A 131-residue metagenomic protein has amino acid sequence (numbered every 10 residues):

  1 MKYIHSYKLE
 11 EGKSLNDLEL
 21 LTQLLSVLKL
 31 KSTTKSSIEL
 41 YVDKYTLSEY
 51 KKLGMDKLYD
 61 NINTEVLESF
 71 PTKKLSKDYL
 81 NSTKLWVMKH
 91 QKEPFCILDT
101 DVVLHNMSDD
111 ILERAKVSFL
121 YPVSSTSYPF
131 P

Functional and structural regions predicted by a protein language model:
M1-P71: N-terminal anchoring/stem segment of glycosyltransferases
L25, N81-L85, H105: A generic local structural motif
T33-S36, H90-F95, E113-K116: Short glycine/proline-enriched coil/turn segments at helix->beta-strand junctions
D43-S48, T100-N106: Short, polar loop motifs at secondary-structure junctions
Y50-K57, M88, N106-R114: Short loop/helix-cap segments at secondary-structure boundaries that form the rim of catalytic
V66, I97-D99, S118-L120: Structural signal for conserved beta-strand scaffold positions within catalytic alpha/beta enzyme cores
S69-I97: A conserved donor-nucleotide-binding helix/loop in the catalytic core of Leloir-type glycosyltransferases
L104-P131: Conserved donor-nucleotide/metal-binding helix-loop-beta segment in metal-dependent transferases, i.e., the alpha-helix
